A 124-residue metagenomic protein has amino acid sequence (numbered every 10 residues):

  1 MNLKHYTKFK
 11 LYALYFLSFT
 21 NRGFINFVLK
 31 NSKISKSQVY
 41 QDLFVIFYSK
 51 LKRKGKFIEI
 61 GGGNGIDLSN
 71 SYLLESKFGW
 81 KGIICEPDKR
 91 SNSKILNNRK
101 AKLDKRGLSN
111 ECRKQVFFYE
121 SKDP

Functional and structural regions predicted by a protein language model:
M1-P124: Phosphate/nucleotide-binding beta-alpha loop and adjacent structural elements of enzyme active sites
